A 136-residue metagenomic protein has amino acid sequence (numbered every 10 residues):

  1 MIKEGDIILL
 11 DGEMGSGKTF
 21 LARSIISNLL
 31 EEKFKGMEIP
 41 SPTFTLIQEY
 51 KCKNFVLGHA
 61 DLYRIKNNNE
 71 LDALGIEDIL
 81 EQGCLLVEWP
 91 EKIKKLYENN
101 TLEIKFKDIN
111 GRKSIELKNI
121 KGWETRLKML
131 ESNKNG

Functional and structural regions predicted by a protein language model:
M1-G5: Phosphate-binding P-loop
I8-L10: Hydrophobic anchor at the beta1->P-loop junction of P-loop NTPases
E13: P-loop (Walker A) phosphate-binding loop of NTP-binding proteins
K18: Conserved lysine of the Walker
S27-E38: Post-Walker A helix-loop "phosphate-sensing" segment adjacent to the P-loop in P-loop NTPases
T43, I47-W89: Conserved nucleotide-sensing/catalytic segment adjacent to the nucleotide-binding pocket in NTP-handling enzymes
N69-L71, E77-G136: Short phosphate-coordinating micro-motif centered on Lys-Gly-acidic
